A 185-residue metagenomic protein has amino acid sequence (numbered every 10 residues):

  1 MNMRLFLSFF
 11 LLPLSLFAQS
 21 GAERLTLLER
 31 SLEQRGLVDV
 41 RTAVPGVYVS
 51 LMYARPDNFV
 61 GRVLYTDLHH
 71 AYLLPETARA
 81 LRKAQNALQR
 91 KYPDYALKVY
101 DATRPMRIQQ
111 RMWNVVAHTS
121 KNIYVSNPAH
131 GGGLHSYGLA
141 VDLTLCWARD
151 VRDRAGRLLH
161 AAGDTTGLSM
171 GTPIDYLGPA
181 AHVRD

Functional and structural regions predicted by a protein language model:
N2-F9: Sec-dependent signal peptide recognition, specifically the positively charged N-region followed immediately by
L11-A18: Hydrophobic h-region of N-terminal signal peptides that target proteins for export in Gram-negative bacteria
A18-A102, N114-V115, T119-D185: Extracytoplasmic cell-surface/polysaccharide-interacting catalytic and binding patches
P105: Active-site pocket-lining segments that scaffold enzyme catalytic pockets across diverse folds
I108-W113: A short acidic (Asp/Glu
